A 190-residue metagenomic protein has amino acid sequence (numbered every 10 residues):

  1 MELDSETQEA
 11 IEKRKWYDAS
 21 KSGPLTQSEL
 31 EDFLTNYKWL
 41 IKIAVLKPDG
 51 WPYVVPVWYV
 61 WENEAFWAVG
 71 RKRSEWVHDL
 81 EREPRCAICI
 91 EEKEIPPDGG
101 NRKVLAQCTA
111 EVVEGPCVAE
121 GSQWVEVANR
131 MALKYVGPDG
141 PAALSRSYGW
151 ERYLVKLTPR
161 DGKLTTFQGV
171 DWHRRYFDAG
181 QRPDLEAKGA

Functional and structural regions predicted by a protein language model:
M1-L25, D98-A190: Charged, gly/pro-rich active-site loop segments
S20-K42: Aromatic-glycine hotspot motif
L25, E29-E31, E62, R71-R73 (+2 more regions): Catalytic cores of transferase enzymes with a strong primary signal for eukaryotic protein kinases
D32, H78, P96, S145-S147: Short secondary-structure boundary/capping segments
F33-L34, D79-L80, M131: A generic structural signal for nonpolar/aromatic side chains embedded in well-ordered alpha-helices
N36-K38, P52-V54, W61-N63, E81-R85 (+2 more regions): Short connector loops at helix/strand junctions that flank enzyme active sites, especially segments positioning acidic
K38-K72, I88-E92: Short beta-strand segments
V69, S74-V104, C108-E111: Helix-adjacent hinge/juxtasegments
